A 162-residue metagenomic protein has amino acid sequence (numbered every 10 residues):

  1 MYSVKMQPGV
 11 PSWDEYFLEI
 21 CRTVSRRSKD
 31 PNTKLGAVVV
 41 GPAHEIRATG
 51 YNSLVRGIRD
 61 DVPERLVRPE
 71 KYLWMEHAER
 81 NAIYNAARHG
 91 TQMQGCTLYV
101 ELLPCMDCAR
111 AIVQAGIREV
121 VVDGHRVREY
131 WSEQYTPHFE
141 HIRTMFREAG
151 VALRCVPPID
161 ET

Functional and structural regions predicted by a protein language model:
M1-T162: Zinc-dependent deaminase catalytic domain
